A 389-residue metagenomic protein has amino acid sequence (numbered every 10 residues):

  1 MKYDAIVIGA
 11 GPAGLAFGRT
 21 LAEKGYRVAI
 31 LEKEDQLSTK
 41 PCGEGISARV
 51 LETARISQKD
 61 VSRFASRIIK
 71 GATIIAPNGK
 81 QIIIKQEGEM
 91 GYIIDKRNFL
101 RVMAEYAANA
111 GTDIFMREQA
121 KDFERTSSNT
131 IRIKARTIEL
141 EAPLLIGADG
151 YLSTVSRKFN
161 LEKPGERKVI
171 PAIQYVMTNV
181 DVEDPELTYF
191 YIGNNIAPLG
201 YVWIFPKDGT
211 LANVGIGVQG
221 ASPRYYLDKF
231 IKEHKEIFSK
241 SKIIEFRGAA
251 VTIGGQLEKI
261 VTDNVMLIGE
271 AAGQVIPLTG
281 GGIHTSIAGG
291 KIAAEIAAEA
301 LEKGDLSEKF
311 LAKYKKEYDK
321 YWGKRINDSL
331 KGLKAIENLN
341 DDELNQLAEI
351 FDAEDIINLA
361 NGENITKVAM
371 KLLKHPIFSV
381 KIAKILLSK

Functional and structural regions predicted by a protein language model:
M1-G11: Beta1/beta-strand and adjacent pyrophosphate-binding region of the FAD-binding site in flavoprotein oxidoreductases
I6, T20-C42: Glycine-rich FAD pyrophosphate-binding loop
A10, Y106-S239: Predominantly flavin-linked oxidoreductase catalytic cores and closely associated redox partners
G14-L15: N-terminal Rossmann-fold NAD(P) dinucleotide-binding loop
E34-T73: N-terminal FAD cofactor-binding segment of flavoenzymes
N78-I94, R132, K207-G217: Helix-loop-beta segment of a Rossmann-like dinucleotide-binding subdomain
D122, A221-I296, E302, A312: FAD/FMN-dependent oxidoreductases across multiple families
A298-K389: C-terminal helical "tail/cap" subdomain of flavin- and related membrane-associated enzymes
